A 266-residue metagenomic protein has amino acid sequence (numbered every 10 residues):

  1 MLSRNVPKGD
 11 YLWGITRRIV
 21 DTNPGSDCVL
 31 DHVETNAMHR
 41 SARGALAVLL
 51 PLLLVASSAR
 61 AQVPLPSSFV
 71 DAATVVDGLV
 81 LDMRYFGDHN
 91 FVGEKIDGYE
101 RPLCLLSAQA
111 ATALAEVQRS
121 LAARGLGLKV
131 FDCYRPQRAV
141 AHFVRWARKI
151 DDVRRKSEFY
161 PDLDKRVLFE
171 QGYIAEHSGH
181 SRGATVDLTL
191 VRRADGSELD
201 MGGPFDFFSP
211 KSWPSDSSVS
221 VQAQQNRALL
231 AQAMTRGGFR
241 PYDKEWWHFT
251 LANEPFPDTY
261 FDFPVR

Functional and structural regions predicted by a protein language model:
L2-S3, D21: Cationic, amphipathic, low-complexity segments that mediate targeting or membrane/lipid association
T16, T22, T35-A37, A42-A47: Ala/Thr-enriched low-complexity intrinsically disordered regions
A45-A56: Bacterial N-terminal signal peptides
R60-C133, Q137-K244, N253-R266: Extracytoplasmic cell-surface/polysaccharide-interacting catalytic and binding patches
F249: Conserved metal-phosphate-binding beta-hairpin within the catalytic cores of diverse ATP-dependent phosphoryl-transfer
